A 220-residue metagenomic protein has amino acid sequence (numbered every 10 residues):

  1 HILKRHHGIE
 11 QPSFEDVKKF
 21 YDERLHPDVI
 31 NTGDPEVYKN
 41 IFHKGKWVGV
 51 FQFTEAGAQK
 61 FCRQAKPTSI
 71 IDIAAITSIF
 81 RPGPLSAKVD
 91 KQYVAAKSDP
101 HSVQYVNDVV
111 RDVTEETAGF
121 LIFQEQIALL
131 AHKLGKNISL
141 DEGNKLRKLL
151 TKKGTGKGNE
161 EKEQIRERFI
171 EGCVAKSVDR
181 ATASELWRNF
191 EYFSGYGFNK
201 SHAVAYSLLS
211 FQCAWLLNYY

Functional and structural regions predicted by a protein language model:
H1-Y220: Noncatalytic, beta-rich nucleic-acid-contacting surfaces in large DNA/RNA-processing enzymes
